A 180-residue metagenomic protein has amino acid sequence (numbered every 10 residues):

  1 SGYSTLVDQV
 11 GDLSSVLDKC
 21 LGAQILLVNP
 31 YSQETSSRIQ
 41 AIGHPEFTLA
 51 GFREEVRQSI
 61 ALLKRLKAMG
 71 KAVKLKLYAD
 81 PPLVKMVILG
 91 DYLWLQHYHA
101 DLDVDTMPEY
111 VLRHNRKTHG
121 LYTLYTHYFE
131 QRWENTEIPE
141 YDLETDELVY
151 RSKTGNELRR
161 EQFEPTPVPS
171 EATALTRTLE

Functional and structural regions predicted by a protein language model:
S1-S37, T123-Q131, N135-I138: PLD-like (HKD) phosphodiesterase/transphosphatidyltransferase domain
G2, T178-L179: Short, intrinsically disordered, charge-balanced linker/junction segments flanking boundaries in proteins
L6, S32-S36, V84-K85, L95-Q96 (+1 more regions): Short catalytic/ligand-binding loop motif for oxyanion handling, primarily in non-cytosolic enzymes, centered on
L26-V28, Y78, Q96: Generic beta-sheet signal
Y31-V84: HKD-type phospholipase D/PLD-like phosphodiesterase module
K74, L95-R177: Signature of lipid phosphatidyltransferase scaffolds
